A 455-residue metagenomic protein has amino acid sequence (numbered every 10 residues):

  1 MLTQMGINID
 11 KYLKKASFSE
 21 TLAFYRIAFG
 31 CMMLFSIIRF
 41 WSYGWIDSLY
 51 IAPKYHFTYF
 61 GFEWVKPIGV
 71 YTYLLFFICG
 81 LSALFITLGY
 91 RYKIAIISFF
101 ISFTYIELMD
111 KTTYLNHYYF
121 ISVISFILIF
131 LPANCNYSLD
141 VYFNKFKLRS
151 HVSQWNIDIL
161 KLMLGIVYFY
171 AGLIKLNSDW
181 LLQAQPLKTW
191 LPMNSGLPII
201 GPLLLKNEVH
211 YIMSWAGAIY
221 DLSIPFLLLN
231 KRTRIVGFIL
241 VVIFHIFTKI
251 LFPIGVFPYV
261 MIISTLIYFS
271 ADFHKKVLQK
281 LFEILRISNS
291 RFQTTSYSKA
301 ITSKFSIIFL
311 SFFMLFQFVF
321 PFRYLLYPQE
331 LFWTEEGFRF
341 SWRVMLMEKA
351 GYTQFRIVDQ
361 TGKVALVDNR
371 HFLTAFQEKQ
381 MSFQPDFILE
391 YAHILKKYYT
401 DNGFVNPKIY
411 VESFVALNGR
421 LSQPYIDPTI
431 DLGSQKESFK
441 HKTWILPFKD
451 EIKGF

Functional and structural regions predicted by a protein language model:
L2-F455: Alpha-helical membrane-anchoring segments
